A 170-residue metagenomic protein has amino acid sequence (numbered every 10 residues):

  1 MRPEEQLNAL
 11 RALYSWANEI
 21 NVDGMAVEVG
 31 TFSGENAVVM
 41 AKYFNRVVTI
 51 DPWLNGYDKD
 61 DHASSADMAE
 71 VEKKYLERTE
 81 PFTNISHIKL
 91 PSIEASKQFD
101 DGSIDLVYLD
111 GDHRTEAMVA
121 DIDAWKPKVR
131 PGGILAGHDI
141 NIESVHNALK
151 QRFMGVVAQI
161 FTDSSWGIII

Functional and structural regions predicted by a protein language model:
P3-E4, R11-I170: S-adenosylmethionine/decaboxylated-SAM
